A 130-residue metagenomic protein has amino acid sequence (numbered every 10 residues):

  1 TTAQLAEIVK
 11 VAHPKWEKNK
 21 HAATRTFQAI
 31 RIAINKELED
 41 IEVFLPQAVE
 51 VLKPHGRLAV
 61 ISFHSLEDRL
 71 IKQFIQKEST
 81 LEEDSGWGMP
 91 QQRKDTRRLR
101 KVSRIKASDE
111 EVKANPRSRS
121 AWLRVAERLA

Functional and structural regions predicted by a protein language model:
T1-A130: S-adenosyl-L-methionine-dependent methyltransferase catalytic core, i.e., the SAM/SAH-binding region
